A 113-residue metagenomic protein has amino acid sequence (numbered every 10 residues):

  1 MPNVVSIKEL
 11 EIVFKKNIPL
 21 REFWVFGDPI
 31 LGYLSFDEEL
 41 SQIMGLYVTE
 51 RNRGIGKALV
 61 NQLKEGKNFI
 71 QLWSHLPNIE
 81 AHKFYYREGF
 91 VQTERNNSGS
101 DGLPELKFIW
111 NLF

Functional and structural regions predicted by a protein language model:
M1-K15: Conserved GNAT-fold acetyl-CoA-binding loop/helix
P2-N3, N17-L20, R51, N97-L103: Conserved acyl-donor/pantetheine-binding loop and adjacent beta-alpha core of acyl/acetyltransferases and related
I12-V25, Q42: A short helix-loop-beta-strand connector motif used in the catalytic cores of GNAT acetyltransferases and, in some
V25-E38, Q42-Y47: Conserved beta-strand in the GNAT
V48, N52-E65, K83-R87: Conserved acetyl-CoA-binding loop-helix of GNAT-fold acetyltransferases
V48-E50, L72-Y86, S98-P104, N111: Conserved beta-strand-loop-alpha-helix junction that forms the acyl-donor binding cleft
V60, E65-N78: Conserved GNAT acetyl-CoA-binding A-motif
